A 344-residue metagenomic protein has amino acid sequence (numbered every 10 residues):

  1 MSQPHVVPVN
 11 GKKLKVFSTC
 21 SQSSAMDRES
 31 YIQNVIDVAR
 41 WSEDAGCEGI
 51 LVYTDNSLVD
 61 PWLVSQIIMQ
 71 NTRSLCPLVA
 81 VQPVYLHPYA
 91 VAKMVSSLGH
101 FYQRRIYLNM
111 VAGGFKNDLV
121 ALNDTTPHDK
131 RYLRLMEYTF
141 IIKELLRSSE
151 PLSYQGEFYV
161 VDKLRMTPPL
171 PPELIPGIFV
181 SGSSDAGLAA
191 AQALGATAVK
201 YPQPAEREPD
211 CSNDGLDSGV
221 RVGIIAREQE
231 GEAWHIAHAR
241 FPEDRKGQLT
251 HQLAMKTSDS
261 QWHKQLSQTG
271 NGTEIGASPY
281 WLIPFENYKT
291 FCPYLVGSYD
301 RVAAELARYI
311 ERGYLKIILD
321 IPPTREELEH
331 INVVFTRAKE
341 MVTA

Functional and structural regions predicted by a protein language model:
M1-S74, I175-P176: N-terminal beta1-alpha1-beta2 module of alpha/beta enzyme domains
S2-G11, L122, H128-L170, E208-R308: An alpha-helical appendage that flanks or caps ligand/catalytic pockets
K12-C20, I50-V52, C76-V81, I106-M110 (+4 more regions): Hydrophobic faces of well-ordered beta-strands that scaffold small-molecule active sites in alpha/beta enzyme cores
L14-Q33, A80-V84, P88, E173-S183 (+2 more regions): Active-site mouth loops of central-metabolism enzymes
N34-Y53, A190-K200, R308-L315: Catalytic domains of carbohydrate-active enzymes, especially glycoside hydrolases
R40-D44, S65-S74, V95, G99-I106 (+3 more regions): Acidic (Asp/Glu)-rich catalytic clusters
I50-P61, V84-Y89, K200-E208, A226-R227 (+2 more regions): Acidic-and-aromatic substrate-binding clefts and catalytic sites of carbohydrate-active enzymes
P61-Q82, R134, Y138, N332-A344: Alpha-helix-loop-beta-strand connector modules within alpha/beta enzyme cores
